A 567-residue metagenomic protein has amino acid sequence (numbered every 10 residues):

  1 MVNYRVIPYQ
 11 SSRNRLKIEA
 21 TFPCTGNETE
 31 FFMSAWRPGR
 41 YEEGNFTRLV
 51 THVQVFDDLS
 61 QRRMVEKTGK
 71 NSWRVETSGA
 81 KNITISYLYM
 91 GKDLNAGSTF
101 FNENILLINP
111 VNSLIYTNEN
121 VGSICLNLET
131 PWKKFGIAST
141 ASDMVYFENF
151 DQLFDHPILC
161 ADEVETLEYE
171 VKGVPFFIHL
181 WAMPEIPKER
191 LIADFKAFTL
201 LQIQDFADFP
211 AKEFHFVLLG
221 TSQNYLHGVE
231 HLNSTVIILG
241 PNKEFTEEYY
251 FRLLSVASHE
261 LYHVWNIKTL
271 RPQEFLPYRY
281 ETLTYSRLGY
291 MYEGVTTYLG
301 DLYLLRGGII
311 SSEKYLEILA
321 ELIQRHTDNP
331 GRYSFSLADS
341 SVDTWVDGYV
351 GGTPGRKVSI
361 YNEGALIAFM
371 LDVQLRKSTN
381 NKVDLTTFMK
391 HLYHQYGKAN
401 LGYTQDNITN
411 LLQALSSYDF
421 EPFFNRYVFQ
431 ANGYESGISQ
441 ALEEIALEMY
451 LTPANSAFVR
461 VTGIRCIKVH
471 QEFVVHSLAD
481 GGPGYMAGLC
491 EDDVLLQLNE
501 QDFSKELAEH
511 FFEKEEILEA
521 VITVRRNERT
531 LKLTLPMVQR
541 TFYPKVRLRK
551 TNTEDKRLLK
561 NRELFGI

Functional and structural regions predicted by a protein language model:
M1-W36, I108: Early extracytoplasmic/domain-onset interaction patches
R15-E19, E28-E30, N82-T84, V121-C125 (+3 more regions): Intrinsic-disorder/low-complexity, polar/charged segments enriched in Ser/Thr/Lys/Arg/Asp/Glu/Gln
G26-D58: N-terminal, post-signal-peptide region of Sec/Tat-exported proteins
N45-H52, F56-A211, N224: Non-catalytic architectural context of zinc metalloproteases
V53, Q202, M291-Y303: An active-site-proximal "capping" alpha-helix that borders the catalytic cofactor pocket
E165-G289, L299: Juxtacatalytic substrate-recognition/specificity segment
Y285-E293, V358-I360: Active-site metal-coordination segments of metallo-dependent hydrolases
G300, I310-I567: C-terminal recognition in membrane/secretory proteostasis and scaffolding
